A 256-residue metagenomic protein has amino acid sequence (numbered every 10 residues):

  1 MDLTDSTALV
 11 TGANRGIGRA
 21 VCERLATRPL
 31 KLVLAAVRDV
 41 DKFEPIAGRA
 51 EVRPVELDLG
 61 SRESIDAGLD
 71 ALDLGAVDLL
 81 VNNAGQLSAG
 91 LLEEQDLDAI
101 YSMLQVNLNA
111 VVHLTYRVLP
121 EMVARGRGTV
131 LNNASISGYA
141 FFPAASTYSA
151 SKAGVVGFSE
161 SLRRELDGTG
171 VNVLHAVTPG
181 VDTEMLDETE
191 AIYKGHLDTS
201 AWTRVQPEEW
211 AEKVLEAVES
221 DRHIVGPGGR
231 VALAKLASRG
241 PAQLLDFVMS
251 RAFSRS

Functional and structural regions predicted by a protein language model:
N14-R15: Conserved glycine-rich cofactor-binding loop
P29-E44: Conserved glycine-rich Rossmann-like NAD(P)H-binding loop of the short-chain dehydrogenase/reductase
N83-S88: Conserved NAD(P)H cofactor-binding loop of Rossmann-fold oxidoreductase domains
L91-L92, D96-L104: Substrate-binding pocket helix/loop in short-chain dehydrogenase/reductase
T115, S151: Active-site helix of classical SDR
S135: Residue(s) in the substrate-gating loop at a strand-loop-helix junction that position the organic substrate next
E165-G229: SDR active-site lid
